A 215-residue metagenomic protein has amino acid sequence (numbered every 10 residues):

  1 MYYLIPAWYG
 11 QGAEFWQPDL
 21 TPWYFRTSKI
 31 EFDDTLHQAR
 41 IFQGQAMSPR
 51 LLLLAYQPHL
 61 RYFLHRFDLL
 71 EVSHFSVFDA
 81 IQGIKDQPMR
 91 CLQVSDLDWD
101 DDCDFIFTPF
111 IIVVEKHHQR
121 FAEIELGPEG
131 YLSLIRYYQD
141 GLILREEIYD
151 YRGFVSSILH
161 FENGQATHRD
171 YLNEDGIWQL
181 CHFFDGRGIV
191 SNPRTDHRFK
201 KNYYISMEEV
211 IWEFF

Functional and structural regions predicted by a protein language model:
Y2-Q93, N173-F215: Long terminal segments
S95-Y204: Repetitive, compositionally biased segments used for assembly/scaffolding
